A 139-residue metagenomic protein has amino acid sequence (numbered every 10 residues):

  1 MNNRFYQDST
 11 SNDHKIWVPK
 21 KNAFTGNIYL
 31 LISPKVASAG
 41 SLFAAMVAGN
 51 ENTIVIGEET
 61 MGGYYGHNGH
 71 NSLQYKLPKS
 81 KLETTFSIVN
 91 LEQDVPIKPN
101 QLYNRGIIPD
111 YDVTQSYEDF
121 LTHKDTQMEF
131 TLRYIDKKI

Functional and structural regions predicted by a protein language model:
M1-I139: C-terminal "post-core" interaction segments
